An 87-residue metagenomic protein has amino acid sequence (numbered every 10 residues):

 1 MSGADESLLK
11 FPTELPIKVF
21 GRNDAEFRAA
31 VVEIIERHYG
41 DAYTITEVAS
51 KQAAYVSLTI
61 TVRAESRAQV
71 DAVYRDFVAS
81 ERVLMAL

Functional and structural regions predicted by a protein language model:
M1-L87: Long, contiguous binding/interaction regions
